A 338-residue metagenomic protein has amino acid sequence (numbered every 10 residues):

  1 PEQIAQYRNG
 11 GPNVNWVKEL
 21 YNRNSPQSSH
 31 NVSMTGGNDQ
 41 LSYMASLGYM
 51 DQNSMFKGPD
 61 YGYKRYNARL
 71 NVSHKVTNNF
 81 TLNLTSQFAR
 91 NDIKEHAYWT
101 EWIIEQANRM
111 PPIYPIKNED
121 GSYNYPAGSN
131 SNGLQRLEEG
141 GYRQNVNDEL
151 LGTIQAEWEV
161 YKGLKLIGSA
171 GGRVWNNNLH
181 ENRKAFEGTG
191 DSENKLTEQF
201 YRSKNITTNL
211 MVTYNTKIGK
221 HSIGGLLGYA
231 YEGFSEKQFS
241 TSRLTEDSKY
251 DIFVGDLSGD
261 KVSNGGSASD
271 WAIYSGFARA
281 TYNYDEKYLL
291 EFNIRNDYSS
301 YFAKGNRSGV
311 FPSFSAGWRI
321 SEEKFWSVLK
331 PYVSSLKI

Functional and structural regions predicted by a protein language model:
P1-N13, M50, S54-E149, I167-Y274 (+2 more regions): Surface-exposed loop/interface segments of Gram-negative outer-membrane beta-barrel transport/assembly proteins
S29-M55, R69-K75, N83, S313-S315: Predominantly transmembrane beta-strands of Gram-negative outer membrane beta-barrel pores used for transport
V32-N38, L70-H74, G152-W158, L210-Y214 (+3 more regions): Residues on the lipid-exposed face of transmembrane beta-strands in outer-membrane beta-barrel proteins
Y49-N53, L290-S299: Transmembrane beta-strand segments that form the barrel wall of outer-membrane beta-barrel proteins
T153-Y161, L166-G171: Charge-patterned, long linear interaction tracts outside catalytic cores
R279-N283, N293, I338: Exposed, low-structure sequence patches enriched in small/polar residues
K304-S308: Short glycine/threonine-rich loop-to-helix capping motif typified by GTGT followed within a few residues by an Asp-Pro
